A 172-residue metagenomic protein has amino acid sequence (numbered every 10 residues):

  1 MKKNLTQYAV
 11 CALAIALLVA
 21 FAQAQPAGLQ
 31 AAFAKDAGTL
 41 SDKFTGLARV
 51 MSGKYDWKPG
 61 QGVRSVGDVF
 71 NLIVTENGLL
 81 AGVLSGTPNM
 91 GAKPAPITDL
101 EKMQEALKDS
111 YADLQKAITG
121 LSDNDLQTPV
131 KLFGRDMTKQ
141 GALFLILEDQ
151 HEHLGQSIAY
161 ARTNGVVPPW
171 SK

Functional and structural regions predicted by a protein language model:
M1-Q7: Positively charged n-region of N-terminal signal peptides that target proteins for export
A9-A20: Bacterial N-terminal signal peptides
F21-Q25: Boundary of Sec targeting at the N-terminus
G28-A32, K102: Terminal, regulation- and interaction-focused segments at domain boundaries
A34-A48, K54-K93, K131-K172: Short, contiguous alpha-helical
F44, T98-K131, M137-E152: Acidic/histidine-rich alpha-helical segments that form the ligand environment of transition-metal centers
G53, S122, L126, V166: Glycine-rich, flexible loop/turn motifs
